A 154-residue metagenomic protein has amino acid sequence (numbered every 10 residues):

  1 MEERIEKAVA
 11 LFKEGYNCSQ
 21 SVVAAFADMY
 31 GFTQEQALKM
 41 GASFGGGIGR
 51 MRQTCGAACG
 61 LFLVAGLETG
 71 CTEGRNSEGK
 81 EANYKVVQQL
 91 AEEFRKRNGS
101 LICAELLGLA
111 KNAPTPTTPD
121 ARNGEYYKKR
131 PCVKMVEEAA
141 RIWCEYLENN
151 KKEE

Functional and structural regions predicted by a protein language model:
M1-E14: Polybasic, low-complexity association/targeting segments
M1-E3, G31-G49: Short, hydrophobic/aliphatic alpha-helical segments
K13-M40: Helix-rich "cap/lid" substructures immediately adjacent to catalytic or cofactor-binding pockets
C18, C55, C103: Short cysteine clusters
A24-D28, V64-A65, R75-E154: Amphipathic alpha-helical interface segments
R50-L61: Conserved alpha-helical segments that form or flank metal/cofactor-binding pockets of metalloenzymes
G60-G70: DPxDG-like acidic metal-binding loop motif
